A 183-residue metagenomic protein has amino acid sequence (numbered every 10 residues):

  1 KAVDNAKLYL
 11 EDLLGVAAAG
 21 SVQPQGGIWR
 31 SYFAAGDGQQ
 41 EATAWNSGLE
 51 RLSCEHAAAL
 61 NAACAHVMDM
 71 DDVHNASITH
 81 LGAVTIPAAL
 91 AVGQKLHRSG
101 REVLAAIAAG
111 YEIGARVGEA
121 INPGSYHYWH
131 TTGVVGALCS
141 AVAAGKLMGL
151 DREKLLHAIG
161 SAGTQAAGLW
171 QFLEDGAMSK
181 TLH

Functional and structural regions predicted by a protein language model:
K1-H183: N-terminal core-entry segment
